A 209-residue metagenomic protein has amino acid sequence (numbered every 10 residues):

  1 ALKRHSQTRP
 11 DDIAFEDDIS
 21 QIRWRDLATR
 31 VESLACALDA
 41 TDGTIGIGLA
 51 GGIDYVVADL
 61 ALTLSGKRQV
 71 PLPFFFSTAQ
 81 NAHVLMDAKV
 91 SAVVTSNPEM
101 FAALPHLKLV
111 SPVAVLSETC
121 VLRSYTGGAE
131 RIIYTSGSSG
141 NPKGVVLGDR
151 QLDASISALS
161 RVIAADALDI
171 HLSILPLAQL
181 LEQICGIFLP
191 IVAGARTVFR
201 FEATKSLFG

Functional and structural regions predicted by a protein language model:
A1-I13: A short N-terminal helical cap/helix-turn-helix that marks the beginning of AMP-binding/adenylate-forming
K3-R4, I53-P71, L159-S160, L180-A193: Hydrophobic alpha-helical segments in the ANL/AMP-binding
D11-A40, G46, A50-G52, L60 (+2 more regions): Conserved AMP-binding/adenylate-forming core of the ANL superfamily
R23-R25, E130-S157: Conserved AMP-binding A3 loop
C36-T44, L60, L64-Y125: Structural core segment of the AMP-binding/adenylate-forming
A40-G43, L49-G52, P73, A165 (+1 more regions): Conserved AMP-binding
S117-Y134, N141, A164-I170: Conserved pre-ATP/AMP-binding loop-to-beta segment of ANL
D153-I170, L177-G209: Conserved AMP-binding/adenylation subdomain of ANL enzymes
